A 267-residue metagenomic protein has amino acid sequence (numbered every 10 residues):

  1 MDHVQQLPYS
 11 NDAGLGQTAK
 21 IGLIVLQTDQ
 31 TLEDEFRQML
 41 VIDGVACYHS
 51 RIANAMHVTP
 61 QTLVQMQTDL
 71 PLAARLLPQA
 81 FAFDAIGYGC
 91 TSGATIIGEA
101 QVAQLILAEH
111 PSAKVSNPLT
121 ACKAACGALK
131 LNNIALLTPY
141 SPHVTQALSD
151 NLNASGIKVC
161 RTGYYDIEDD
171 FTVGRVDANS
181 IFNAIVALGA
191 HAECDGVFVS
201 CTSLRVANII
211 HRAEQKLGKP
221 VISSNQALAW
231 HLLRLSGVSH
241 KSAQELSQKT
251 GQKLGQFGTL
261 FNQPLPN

Functional and structural regions predicted by a protein language model:
D2-A73, Y140-D177: N-terminal glycine-rich anion-binding loop in soluble enzyme alpha/beta folds
Q67-F81, S180-C194: Short, well-structured alpha-helical segments in soluble
L70-P71, R75, V115-K130, Q226-V238 (+1 more regions): Hydrophobic alpha-helical segments within soluble ligand-binding/sensing domains
A73-T120: Glycine/small-residue-rich loop that forms an oxyanion/phosphate-binding "nest" at active or ligand-binding sites
F83-G89, A135-L136, C194-C201: Periplasmic-binding protein-like
V102-E109, A113-D170, F261-P266: Conserved beta-alpha
F182-K216, L228-A229: Hydrophobic alpha-helical
S223-N267: C-terminal functional extensions of proteins
